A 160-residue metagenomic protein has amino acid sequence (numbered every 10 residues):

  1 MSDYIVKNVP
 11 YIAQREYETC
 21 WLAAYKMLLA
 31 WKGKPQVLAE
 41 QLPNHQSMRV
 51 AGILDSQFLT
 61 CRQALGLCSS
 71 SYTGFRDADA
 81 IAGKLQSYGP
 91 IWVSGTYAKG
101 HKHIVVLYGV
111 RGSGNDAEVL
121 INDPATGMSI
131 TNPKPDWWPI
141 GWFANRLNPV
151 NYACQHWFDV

Functional and structural regions predicted by a protein language model:
M1-R49: Active-site nucleophile-adjacent alpha helix/oxyanion-hole segment immediately C-terminal to the catalytic cysteine
A30-W31, Q36, E40-V160: Conserved active-site-adjacent core of cysteine acyl-enzyme catalytic domains
